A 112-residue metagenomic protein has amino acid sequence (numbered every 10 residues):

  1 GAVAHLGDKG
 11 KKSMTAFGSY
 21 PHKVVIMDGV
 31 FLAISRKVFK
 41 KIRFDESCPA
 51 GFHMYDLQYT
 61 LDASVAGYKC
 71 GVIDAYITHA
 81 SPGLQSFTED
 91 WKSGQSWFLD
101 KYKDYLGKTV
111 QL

Functional and structural regions predicted by a protein language model:
G1, G10-R36: A recurrent flexible, glycine/aromatic-enriched loop bordering the glycosyltransferase active site that acts as
G1-H5, Y76: Short beta-strand-to-loop element that shapes/binds the nucleotide-sugar donor at the catalytic cleft/hinge
V25-I42, C48-Y76: A short, conserved alpha-helix in the catalytic core of glycosyltransferases
I42-R43, S81: Activation segment
S47-P49, L84-Q85: Active-site rim elements
G71-D90: Active-site donor/metal-binding and catalytic loop motifs of nucleotide-sugar-dependent glycosylation enzymes
S86-L112: Catalytic core of nucleotide-sugar-dependent glycosyltransferases
